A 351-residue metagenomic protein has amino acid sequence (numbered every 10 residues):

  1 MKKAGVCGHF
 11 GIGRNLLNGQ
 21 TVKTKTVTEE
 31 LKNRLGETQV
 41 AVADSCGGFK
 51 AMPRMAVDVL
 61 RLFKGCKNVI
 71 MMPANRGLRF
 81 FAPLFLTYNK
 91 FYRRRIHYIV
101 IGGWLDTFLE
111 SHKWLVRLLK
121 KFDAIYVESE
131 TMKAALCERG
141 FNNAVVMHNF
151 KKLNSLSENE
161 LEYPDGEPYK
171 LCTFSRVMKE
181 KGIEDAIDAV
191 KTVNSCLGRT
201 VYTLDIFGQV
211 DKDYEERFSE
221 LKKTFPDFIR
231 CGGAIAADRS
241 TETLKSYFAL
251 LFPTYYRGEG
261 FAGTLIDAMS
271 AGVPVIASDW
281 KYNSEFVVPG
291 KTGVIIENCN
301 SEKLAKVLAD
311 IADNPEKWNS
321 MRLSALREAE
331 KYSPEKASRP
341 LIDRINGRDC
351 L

Functional and structural regions predicted by a protein language model:
G5-C7, E162-K181, A186-T192, L204-F207: Conserved donor-binding/catalytic core segment of Leloir-type glycosyltransferases
D44, T203-E216: Glycosyltransferase donor-sugar binding loop
K120-E158: Donor nucleotide-sugar binding/catalytic pocket of nucleotide-sugar-dependent glycosyltransferases
E216-A236: Nucleotide-activated donor-binding/catalytic signature segment of Leloir-type glycosyltransferases, i.e., the conserved
K245-E259, V273: Acidic donor-binding loop of glycosyltransferase active sites
L251, S270, P274-A277, V287: Short hydrophobic beta-strand element within catalytic cores of glycosyltransferases and related nucleotide-activated
P289-G290, V294-S301, D310-E316: Conserved acidic donor-binding segment of nucleotide-sugar-dependent glycosyltransferases
D310, K317-K331: A short, well-ordered alpha-helix in the C-terminal region of glycosyltransferases
